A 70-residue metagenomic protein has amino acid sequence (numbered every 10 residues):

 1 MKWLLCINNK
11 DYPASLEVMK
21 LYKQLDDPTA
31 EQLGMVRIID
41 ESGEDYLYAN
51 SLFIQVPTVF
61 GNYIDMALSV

Functional and structural regions predicted by a protein language model:
W3-Y12, E17-Y48: Basic/aromatic-rich interaction segments and small domains that mediate binding to polyanionic partners
L47-V70: C-terminal structural segments of small proteins and small subunits
